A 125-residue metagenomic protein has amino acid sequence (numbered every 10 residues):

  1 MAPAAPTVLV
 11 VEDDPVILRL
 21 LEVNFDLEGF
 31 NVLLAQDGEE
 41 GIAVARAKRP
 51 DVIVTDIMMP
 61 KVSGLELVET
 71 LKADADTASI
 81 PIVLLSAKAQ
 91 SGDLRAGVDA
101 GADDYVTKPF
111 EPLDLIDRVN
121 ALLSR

Functional and structural regions predicted by a protein language model:
R19-L27: Charged docking surfaces used in two-component/phosphorelay signaling
G29-Q36, V44: Short hydrophobic/Thr-rich beta-strand motif most characteristic of the beta2 strand and flanking loop of CheY-like
K48-V54: Active-site beta3 strand of CheY-like receiver
M59: Receiver (REC) domain active-site loop signature in two-component systems and cognate sites in sensor histidine kinases
F110-N120: C-terminal output helix
